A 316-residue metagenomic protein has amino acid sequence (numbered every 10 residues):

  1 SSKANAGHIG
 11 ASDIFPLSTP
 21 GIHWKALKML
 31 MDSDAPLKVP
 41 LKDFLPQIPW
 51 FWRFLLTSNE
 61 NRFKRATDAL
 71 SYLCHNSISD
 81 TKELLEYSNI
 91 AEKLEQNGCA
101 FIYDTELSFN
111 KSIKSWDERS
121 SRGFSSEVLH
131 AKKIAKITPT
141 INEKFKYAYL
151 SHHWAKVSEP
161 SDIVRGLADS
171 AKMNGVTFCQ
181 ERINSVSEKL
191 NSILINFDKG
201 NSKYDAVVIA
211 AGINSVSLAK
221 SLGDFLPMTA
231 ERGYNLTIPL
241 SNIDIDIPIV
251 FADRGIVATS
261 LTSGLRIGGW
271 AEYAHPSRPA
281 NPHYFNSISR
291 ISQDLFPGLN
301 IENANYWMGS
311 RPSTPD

Functional and structural regions predicted by a protein language model:
S1-N5: Glycine-rich FAD pyrophosphate-binding loop
A6, H23, I78, F109-S112 (+2 more regions): A general structural signal for well-ordered alpha-helical segments in protein cores
G7-T57, S185-E188, S192, N201-D316: Active-site substrate-recognition segment that forms the wall of the catalytic cavity or substrate channel
P49-D169: Rossmann-like flavin
E83-E95, F124, M173-T177, Y204 (+2 more regions): Surface-exposed helix-capping loop/turn segments at secondary-structure junctions
L129-T138, K156, T177-L194: A conserved short coil-to-beta-strand element within the FAD-binding core of flavoproteins
S151, I195-F197: Short beta-strand segments that buttress and anchor functional surface loops
D162-K172, V176-E188, A206-G212: Loop-centered beta-sheet repeat module
